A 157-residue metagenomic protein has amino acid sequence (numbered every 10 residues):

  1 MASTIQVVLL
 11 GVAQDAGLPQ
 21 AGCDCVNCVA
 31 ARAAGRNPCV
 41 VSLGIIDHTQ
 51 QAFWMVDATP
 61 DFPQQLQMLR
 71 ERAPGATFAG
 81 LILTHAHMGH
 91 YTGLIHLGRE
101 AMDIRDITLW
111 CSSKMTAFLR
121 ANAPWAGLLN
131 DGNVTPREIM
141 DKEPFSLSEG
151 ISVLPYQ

Functional and structural regions predicted by a protein language model:
M1-Q157: Binuclear metal-dependent hydrolase catalytic cores
